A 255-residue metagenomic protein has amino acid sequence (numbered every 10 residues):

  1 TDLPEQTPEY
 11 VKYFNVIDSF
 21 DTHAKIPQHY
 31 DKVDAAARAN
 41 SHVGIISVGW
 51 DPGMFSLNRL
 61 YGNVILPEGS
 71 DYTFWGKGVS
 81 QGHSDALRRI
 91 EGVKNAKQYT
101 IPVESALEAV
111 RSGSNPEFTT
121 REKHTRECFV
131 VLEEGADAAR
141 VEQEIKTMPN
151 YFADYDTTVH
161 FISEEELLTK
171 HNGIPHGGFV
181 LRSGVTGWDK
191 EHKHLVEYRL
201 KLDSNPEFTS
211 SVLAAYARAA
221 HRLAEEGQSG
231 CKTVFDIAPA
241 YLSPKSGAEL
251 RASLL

Functional and structural regions predicted by a protein language model:
D2, T7-K12, S19-I46: Rossmann-fold NAD(P)-binding glycine/threonine-rich loop
V16-S19, G44-V48, F74, K97-Q98: General beta-strand structural signal in soluble alpha/beta enzymes
H23-I26, S47-S56, K77-Q81, E134 (+1 more regions): Gly/Ser/Thr-rich loops at beta-strand to alpha-helix junctions that form or flank small-molecule/cofactor-binding
R38-N63, L213: Short alpha-helices
M54-S70, D85-N95, A219: Oxidoreductase and adenylate-handling cofactor-binding alpha/beta cores
N63-L66, S70-G76, E127-L132: Short beta-strand and adjoining strand-loop segment in the mid-core of the Rossmann-like NAD(P)-dependent dehydrogenase
V79-A217: C-terminal substrate-binding/catalytic lobe of Rossmann-fold NAD(P)-dependent oxidoreductases
K190, H194-L255: NAD(P)-dependent Rossmann-like dehydrogenase/reductase catalytic/cofactor-binding core
